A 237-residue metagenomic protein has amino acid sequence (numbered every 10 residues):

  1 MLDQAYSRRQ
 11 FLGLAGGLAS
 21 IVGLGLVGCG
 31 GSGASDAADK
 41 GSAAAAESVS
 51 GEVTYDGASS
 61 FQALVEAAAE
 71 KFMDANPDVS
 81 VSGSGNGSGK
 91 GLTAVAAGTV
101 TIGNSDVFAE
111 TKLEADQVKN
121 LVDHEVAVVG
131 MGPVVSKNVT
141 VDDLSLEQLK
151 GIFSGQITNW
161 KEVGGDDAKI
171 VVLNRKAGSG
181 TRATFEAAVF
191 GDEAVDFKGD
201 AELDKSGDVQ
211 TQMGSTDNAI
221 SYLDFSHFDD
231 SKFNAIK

Functional and structural regions predicted by a protein language model:
M1-S7, L14-L26: N-terminal secretory signal peptides
L2-Y6, G30-A97, T101-E114, L121-K237: Exported/periplasmic ABC-transporter solute-binding proteins
L12-G13, E186: General helical structural elements
